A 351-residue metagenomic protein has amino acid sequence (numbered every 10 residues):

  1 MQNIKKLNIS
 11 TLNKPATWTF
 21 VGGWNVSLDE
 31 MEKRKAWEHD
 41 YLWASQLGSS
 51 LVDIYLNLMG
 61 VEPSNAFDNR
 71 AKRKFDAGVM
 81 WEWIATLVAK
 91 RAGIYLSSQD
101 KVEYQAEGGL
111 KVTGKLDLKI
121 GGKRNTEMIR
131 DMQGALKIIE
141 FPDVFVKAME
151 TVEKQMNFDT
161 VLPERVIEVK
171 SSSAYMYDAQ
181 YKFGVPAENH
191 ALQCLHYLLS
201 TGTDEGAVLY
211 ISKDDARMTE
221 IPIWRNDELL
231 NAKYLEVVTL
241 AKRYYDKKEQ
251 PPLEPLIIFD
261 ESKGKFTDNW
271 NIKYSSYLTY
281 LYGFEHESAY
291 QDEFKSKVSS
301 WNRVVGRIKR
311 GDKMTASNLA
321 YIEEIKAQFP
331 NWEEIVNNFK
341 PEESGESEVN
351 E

Functional and structural regions predicted by a protein language model:
M1-V166, S173, P341, N350-E351: Metal-dependent nuclease catalytic cores that hydrolyze phosphodiester bonds in DNA/RNA, characterized by
S97-S98, V166-E168, E205-Y210: A structural signal for short, well-ordered beta-strand segments and their strand-loop junctions that often border
G114-D117, P163-R165, L192-L195, D204-A207: Generic beta-strand structural signal
K119, E168-K170, L209, S276: Residues in well-ordered beta-strands of folded domains
I139-F141, M149, A179, G184 (+2 more regions): Metal-dependent nuclease catalytic regions and adjoining charged, substrate-binding loops involved in nucleic-acid end
V169-Q180: Short acidic, glycine/tyrosine-flanked loop/strand segments centered on an H-E-D-like triad
P186-H190: Short, conserved glycine- and acidic-residue-centered signature motifs in active-site or ligand-binding loops
